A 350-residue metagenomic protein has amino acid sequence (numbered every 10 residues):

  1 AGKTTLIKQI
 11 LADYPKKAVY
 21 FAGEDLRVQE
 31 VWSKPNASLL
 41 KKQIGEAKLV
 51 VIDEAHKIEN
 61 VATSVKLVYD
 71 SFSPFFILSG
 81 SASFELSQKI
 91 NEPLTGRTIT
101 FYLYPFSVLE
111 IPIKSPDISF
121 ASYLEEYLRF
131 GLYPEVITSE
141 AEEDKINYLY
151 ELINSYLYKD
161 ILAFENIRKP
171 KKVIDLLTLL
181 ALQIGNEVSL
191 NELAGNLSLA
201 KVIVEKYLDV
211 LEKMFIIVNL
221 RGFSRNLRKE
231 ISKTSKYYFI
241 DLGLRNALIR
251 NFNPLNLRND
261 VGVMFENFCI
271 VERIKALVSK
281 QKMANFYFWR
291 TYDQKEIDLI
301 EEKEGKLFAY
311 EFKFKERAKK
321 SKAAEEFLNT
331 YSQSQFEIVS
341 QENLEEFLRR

Functional and structural regions predicted by a protein language model:
T4-T5, Q9-V19, G23, L49 (+3 more regions): A cross-kingdom feature that marks ATP-driven nucleic-acid transaction machinery
V19-L49: Short glycine-rich substrate-engagement loop in P-loop NTPases that contacts/grips substrate
I44-V61: Conserved P-loop NTPase "ATPase switch" module shared by AAA+ and STAND
V51, F75-S81, Y102: Structural recognition of the conserved hydrophobic beta-strand(s) that form the central parallel beta-sheet of P-loop
H56-L78: Conserved Walker B catalytic segment
S79-F84, K89, P105-F106, E342: A short beta-strand-to-loop transition that corresponds to the Sensor-1 phosphate-sensing loop of AAA+ P-loop ATPases
F84-T100, S115-P116: Short regulatory helix/loop adjacent to the ATP-binding pocket of P-loop NTPases
Y104-S279: Interdomain hinge/linker elements that couple catalytic modules in large macromolecular machines
